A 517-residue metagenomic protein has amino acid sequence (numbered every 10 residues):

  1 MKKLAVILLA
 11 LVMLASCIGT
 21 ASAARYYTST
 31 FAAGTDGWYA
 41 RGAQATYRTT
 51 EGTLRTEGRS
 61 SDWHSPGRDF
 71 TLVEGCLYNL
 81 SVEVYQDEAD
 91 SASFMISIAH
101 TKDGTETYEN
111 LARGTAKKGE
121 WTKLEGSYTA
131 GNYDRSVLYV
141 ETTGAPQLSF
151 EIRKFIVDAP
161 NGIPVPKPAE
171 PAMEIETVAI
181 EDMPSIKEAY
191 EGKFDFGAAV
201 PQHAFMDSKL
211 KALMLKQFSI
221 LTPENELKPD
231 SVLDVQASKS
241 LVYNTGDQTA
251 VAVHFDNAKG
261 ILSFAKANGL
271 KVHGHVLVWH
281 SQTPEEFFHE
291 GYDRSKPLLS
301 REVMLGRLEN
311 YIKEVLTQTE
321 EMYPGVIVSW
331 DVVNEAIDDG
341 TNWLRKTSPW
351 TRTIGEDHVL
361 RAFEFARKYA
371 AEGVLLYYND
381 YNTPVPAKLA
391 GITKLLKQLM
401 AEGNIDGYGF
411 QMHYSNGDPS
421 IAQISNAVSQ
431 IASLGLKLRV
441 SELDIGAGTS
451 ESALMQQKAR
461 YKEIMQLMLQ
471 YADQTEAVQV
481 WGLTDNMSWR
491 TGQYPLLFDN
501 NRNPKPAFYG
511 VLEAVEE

Functional and structural regions predicted by a protein language model:
M1-L8: Positively charged n-region of N-terminal signal peptides that target proteins for export
L8-S16: Bacterial N-terminal signal peptides
A15-R25: Sec-dependent signal peptide cleavage junction
A24-E181, E372: Extracellular and organelle-lumenal recognition/adhesion modules and their flexible linkers in secreted
V178-P184, L233, Q318-E321, G325 (+3 more regions): Aromatic-rich peripheral "rim/lid" segments of glycoside hydrolase catalytic domains that contact and position glycan
A179-K193, A199-L210, W343-A453: Noncatalytic carbohydrate-binding groove/subsite architecture in carbohydrate-active enzymes
L210, Q217, H254-F264, Y311 (+8 more regions): A general structural detector for well-ordered alpha-helical segments in enzyme core domains, enriched
K216, I220-Y377, Y381-P384, L436 (+1 more regions): Substrate-binding cleft and catalytic face of glycoside hydrolase catalytic domains, especially the flexible beta-alpha
